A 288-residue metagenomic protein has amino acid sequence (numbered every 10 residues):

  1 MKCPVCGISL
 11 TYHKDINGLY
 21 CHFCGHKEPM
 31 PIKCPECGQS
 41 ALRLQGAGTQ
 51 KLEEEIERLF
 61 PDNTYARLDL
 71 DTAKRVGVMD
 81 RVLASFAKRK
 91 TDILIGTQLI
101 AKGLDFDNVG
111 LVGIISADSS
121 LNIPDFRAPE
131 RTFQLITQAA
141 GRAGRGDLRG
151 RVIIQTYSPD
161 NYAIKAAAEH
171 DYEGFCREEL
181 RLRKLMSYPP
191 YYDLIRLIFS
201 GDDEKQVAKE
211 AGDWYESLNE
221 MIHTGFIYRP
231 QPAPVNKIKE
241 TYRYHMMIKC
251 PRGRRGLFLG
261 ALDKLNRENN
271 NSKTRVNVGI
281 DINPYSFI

Functional and structural regions predicted by a protein language model:
M1-I198, D203-A208, H245-I248, R252-G253: Inter-lobe coupling/hinge segments of SF2-like helicase ATPases
F60-N63, L218-F226, N270-R275: Short secondary-structure junctions
S85-F86, A143-G146, L218-M221, L265-N269: Hydrophobic helix-cap positions at the C-terminus of alpha-helices in RecA-like/P-loop ATPase nucleotide-binding cores
G146, Y191, E240, S272-T274: A short, structural micro-pattern
E210-E216, L257-R267: Short amphipathic alpha-helices in soluble, non-transmembrane regions that often serve as interface/regulatory elements
E216, E220, G225-K239, V278 (+2 more regions): A carboxyl-terminal module marker
I227, R252, A261-L265, N270-V276 (+1 more regions): Structured alpha/beta or helical-core interaction and ligand-binding surfaces enriched in interleaved
R229-R255: Short, intrinsically disordered low-complexity segments
